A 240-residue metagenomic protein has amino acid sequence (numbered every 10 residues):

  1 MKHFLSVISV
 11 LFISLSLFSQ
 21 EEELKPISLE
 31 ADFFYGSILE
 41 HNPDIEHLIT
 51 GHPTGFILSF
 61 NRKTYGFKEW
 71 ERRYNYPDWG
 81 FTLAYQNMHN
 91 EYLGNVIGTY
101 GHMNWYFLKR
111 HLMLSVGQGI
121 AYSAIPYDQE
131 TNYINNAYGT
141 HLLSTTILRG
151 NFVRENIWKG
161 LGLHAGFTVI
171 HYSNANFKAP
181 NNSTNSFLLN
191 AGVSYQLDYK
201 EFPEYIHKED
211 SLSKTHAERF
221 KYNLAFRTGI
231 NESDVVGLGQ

Functional and structural regions predicted by a protein language model:
M1-E30, L112, L161, F187 (+1 more regions): Bacterial Sec-dependent N-terminal signal peptides
Q20-P26, Y65-Y76, L108-H111, E155-L161 (+1 more regions): Short loop/turn motifs that connect adjacent beta-strands in outer-membrane beta-barrel proteins
K25, T50-F56, N75, L93-T99 (+4 more regions): Residues that define the transmembrane beta-barrel architecture of outer-membrane proteins
I27, A31-H47, F67-R73, L93 (+1 more regions): Outer-membrane beta-barrel translocator/channel fold
L29-S37, L83-Y85, L114-Y122, A165-H171 (+1 more regions): Transmembrane beta-barrel strands of outer-membrane/channel proteins
A31, L58-R62, T99-W105, V116-I120 (+4 more regions): Residues on the lipid-exposed face of transmembrane beta-strands in outer-membrane beta-barrel proteins
I38, L58, N185-I206: Outer-membrane beta-barrel "beta-signal"
H41-E46, Y92-V96, P126-Y133, A175-N182 (+2 more regions): Outer-membrane beta-barrel translocator domains and adjoining extracellular loop/strand segments of Gram-negative
